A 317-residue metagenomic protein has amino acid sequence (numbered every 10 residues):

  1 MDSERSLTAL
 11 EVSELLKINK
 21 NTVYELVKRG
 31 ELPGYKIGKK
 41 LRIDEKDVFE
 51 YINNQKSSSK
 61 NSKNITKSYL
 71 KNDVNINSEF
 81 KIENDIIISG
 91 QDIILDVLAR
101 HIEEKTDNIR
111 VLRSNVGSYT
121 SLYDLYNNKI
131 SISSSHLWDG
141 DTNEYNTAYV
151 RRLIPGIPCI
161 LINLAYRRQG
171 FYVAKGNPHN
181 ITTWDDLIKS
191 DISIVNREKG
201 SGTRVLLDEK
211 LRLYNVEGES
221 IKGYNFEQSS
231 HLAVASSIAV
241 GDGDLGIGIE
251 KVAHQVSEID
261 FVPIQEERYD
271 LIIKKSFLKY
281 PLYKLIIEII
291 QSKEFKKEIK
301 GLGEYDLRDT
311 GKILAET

Functional and structural regions predicted by a protein language model:
M1-T120, Y126-K129, A148, I154-C159 (+2 more regions): N-terminal hydrophobic or amphipathic helices and topogenic motifs
K81-Q91, D185-V205: Short loop->beta-strand "edge-of-pocket" segments that line small-molecule binding or catalytic clefts across diverse
E104-R113, R212-S229: A local structural motif
Y119-S133, L137-W138, Q228-D242: Short helices/loops that flank or line small-molecule/ion binding pockets
S134-Q169, K175: Acidic, polar ligand-binding/catalytic clefts
H136-V150, A235-Q265: A ligand-binding cleft/hinge motif common to bilobed small-molecule-binding domains
P155, C159-R168, V256-E288, D309-L314: Periplasmic-binding protein-like
L164, V173-I194: Flexible hinge/capping segments at coil-to-helix
